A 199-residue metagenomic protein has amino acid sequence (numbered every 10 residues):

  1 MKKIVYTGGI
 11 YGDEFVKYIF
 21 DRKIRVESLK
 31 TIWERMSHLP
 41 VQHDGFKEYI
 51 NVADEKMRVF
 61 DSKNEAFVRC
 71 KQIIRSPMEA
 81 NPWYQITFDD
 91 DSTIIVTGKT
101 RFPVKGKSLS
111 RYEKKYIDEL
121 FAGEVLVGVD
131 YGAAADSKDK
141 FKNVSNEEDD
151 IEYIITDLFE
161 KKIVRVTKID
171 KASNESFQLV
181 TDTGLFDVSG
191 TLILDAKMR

Functional and structural regions predicted by a protein language model:
M1-R199: Autoprocessing domains of the Hint superfamily
